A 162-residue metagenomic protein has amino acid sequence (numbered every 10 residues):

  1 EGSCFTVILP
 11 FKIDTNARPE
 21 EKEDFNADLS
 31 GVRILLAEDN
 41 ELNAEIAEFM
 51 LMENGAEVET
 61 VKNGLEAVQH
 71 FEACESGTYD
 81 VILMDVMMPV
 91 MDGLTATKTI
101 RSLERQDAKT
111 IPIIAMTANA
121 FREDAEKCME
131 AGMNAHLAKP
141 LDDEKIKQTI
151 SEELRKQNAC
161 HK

Functional and structural regions predicted by a protein language model:
E1-K162: C-terminal compact regulatory domains
